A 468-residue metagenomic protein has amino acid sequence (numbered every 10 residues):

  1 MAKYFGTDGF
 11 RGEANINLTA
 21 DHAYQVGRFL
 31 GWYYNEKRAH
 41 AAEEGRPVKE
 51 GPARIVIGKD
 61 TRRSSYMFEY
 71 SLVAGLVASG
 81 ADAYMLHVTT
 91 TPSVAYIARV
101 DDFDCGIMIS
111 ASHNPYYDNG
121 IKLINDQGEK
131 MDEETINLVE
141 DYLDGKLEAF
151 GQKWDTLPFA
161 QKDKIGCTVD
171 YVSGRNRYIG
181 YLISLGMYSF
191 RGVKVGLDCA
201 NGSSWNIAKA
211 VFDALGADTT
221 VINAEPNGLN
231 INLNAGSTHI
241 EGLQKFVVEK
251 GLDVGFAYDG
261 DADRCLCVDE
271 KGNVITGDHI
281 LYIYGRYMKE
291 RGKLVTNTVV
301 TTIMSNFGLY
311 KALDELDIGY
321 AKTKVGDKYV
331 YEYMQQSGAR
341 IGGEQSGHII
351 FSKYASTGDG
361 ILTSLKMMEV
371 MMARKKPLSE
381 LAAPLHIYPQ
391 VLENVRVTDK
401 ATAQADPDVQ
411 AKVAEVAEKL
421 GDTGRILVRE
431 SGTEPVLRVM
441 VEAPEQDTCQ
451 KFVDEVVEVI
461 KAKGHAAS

Functional and structural regions predicted by a protein language model:
M1-A74, A78-S79, T168-V195, A401 (+1 more regions): An N-terminal, well-structured beta->alpha segment
F5-G6, I57, A83-V88, M108-I109 (+8 more regions): General beta-strand structural signal in soluble alpha/beta enzymes
E13, N119-V248: Gly/Ser/Thr-enriched, mixed-charge loops and adjacent short helices that form phosphate/oxyanion-binding elements
H40, E44-V48, R54-D118, A210-V268: N-terminal small/polar loop signature for handling phosphorylated ligands or for N-terminal nucleophile
K130-D132, V221, N273-G292, G360-V370 (+1 more regions): Gly/Ser/Thr-rich active-site loops/lids in small-molecule metabolic enzymes that frequently grip phosphoryl groups
N137-I179, S184, E270-G343, I349-F351: Proline/glycine-rich low-complexity loops and linkers
V254, R291-S468: Phosphate-binding and adjacent anionic-ligand microenvironments
